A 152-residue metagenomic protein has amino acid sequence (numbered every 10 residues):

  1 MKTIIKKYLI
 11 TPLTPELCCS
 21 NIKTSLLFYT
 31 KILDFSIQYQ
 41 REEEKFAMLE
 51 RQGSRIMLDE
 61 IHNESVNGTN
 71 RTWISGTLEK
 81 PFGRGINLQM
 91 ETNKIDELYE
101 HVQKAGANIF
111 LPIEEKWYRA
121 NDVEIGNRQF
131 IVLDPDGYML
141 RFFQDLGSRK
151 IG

Functional and structural regions predicted by a protein language model:
M1-T14, S36-N93, Y99-L133, F143-G152: Vicinal oxygen chelate
C19-N21: Conserved beta-strand-loop-alpha-helix junction that forms the acyl-donor binding cleft
S25-T30, V102, G137: Conserved active-site tyrosine of GNAT-family acetyltransferases
